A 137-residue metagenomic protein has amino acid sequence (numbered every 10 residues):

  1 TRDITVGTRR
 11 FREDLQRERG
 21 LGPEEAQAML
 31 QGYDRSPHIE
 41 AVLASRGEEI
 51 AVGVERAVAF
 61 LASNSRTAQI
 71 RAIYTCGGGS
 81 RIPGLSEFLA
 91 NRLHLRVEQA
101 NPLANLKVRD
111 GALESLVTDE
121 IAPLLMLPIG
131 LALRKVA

Functional and structural regions predicted by a protein language model:
T1-A137: Hydrophobic/aromatic-enriched cytosolic interaction surfaces used to assemble or bind macromolecules
